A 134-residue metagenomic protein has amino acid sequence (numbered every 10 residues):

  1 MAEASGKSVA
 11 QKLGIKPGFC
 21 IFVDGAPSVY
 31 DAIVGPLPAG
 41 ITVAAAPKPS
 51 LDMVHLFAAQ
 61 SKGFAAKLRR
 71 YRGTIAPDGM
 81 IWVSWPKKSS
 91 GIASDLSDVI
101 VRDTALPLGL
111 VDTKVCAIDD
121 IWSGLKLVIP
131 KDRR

Functional and structural regions predicted by a protein language model:
M1-V34: N-terminal, charge-rich interaction modules
F19, D24-P27, P47-P49, F57 (+1 more regions): Catalytic cores of nucleic-acid ligases and guanylyltransferases
G40-L51: Short acidic low-complexity segments
V54-F64: Short, glycine-rich nucleotide/cofactor-binding loops
G63-L96: Mid-chain, well-packed structural core segment of small domains
D95-C116: Conserved Class I S-adenosyl-L-methionine
G109-R134: Class I S-adenosyl-L-methionine
